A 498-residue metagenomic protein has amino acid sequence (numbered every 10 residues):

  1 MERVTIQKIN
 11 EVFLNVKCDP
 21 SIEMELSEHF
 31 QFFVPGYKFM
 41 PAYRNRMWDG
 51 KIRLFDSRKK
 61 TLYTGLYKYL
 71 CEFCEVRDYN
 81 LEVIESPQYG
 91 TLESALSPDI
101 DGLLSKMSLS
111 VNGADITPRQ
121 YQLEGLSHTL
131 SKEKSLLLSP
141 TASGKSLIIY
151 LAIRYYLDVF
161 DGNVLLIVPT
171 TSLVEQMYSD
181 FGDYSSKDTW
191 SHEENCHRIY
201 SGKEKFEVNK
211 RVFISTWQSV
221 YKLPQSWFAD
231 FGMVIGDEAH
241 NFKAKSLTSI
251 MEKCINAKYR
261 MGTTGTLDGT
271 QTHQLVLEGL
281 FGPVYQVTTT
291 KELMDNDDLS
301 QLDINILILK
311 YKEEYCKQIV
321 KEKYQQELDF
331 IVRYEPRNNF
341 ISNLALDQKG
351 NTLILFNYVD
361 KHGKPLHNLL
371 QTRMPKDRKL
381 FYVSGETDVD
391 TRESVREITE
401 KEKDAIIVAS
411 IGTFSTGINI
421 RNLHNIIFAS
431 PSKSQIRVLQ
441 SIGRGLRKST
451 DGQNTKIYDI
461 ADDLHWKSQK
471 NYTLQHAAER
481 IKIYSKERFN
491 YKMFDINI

Functional and structural regions predicted by a protein language model:
Q88-L138: Conserved pre-motif I regulatory segment
K132-R154: Walker A/P-loop
S146-L151, Y156-D183, Y358-D360: Conserved Walker A/P-loop ATP-binding site and its immediately adjacent core in helicase/helicase-like ATPase domains
T171-Y200, R373: Conserved helix-turn-beta segment of the N-terminal RecA-like "Helicase ATP-binding" lobe in SF1/SF2 helicases
C196-V208, L353, K364-P365, R378-F414: Conserved helicase ATPase core of P-loop NTP-dependent helicases/translocases
M233, H240-N305, Y484: Post-DEXD/H (motif II) to motif III coupling segment of the RecA-like Helicase ATP-binding lobe
I319-N357, K361-T372: Conserved interdomain hinge at the start of the Helicase C-terminal
G385-K486: Conserved RecA-like P-loop NTPase helicase motor core
